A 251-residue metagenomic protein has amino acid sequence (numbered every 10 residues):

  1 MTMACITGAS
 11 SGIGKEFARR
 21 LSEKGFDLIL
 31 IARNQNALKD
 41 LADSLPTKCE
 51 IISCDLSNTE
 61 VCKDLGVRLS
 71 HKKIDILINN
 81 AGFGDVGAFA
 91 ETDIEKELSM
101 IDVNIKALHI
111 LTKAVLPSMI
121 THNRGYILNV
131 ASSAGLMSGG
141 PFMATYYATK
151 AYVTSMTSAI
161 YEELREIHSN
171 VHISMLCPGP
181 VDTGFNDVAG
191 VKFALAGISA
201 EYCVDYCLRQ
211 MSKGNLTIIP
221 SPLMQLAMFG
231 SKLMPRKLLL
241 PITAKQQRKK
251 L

Functional and structural regions predicted by a protein language model:
S10-S11: Conserved glycine-rich cofactor-binding loop
K24-D40: Conserved glycine-rich Rossmann-like NAD(P)H-binding loop of the short-chain dehydrogenase/reductase
N80-D85: Conserved NAD(P)H cofactor-binding loop of Rossmann-fold oxidoreductase domains
A88-F89, K96-I101: Substrate-binding pocket helix/loop in short-chain dehydrogenase/reductase
T112, T149: Active-site helix of classical SDR
S132: Residue(s) in the substrate-gating loop at a strand-loop-helix junction that position the organic substrate next
M175, K192-M228: C-terminal helical subdomain
